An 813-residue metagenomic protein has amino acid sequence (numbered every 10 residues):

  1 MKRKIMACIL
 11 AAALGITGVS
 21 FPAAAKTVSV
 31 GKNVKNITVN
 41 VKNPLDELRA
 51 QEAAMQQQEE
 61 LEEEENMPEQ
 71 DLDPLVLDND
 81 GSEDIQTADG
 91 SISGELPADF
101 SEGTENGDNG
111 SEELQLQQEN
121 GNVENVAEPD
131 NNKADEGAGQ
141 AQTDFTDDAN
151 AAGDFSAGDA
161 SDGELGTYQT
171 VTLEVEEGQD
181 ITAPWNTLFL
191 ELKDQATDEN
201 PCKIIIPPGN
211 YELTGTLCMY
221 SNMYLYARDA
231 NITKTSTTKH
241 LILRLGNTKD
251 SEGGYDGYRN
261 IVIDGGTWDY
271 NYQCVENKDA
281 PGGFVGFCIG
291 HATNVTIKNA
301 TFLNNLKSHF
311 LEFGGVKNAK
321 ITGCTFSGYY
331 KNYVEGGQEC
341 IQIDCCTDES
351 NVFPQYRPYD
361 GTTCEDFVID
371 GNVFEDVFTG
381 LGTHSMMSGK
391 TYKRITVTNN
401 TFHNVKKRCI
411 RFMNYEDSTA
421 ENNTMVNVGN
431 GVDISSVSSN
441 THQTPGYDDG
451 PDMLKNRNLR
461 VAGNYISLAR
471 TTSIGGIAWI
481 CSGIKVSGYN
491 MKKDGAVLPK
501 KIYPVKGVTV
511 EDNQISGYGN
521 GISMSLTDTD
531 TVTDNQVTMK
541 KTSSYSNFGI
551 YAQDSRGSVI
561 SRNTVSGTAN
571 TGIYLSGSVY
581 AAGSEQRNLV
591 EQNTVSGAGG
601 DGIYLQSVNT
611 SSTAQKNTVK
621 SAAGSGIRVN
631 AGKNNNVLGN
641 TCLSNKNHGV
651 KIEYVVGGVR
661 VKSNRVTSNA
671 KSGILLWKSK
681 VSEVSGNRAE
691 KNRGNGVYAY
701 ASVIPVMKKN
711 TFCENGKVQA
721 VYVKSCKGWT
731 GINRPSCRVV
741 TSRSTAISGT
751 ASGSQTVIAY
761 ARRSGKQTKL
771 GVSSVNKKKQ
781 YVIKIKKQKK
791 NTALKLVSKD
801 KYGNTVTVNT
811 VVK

Functional and structural regions predicted by a protein language model:
I16-K35: Sec-dependent signal peptide cleavage junction
V30, I37-V39, D144-T187: Right-handed parallel beta-helix/beta-solenoid
E177-N186, N200-H240, W268, F302: N-terminal extracellular ligand-recognition/capping segment immediately after the signal peptide
W185-A196, E212-S221, E252-G253, F310 (+3 more regions): Short, T/G/N/S-enriched strand-turn elements that build extracellular solenoid repeat scaffolds
E212-T216, K234-H240, Y272-K278, F284-V285 (+16 more regions): Short glycine/acidic-rich loop motifs that flank beta-strands on beta-rich extracellular proteins
Y255-N404, C409: Right-handed parallel beta-helix
W729-K813: Ser/Thr-rich low-complexity repeats and stalk/linker segments
